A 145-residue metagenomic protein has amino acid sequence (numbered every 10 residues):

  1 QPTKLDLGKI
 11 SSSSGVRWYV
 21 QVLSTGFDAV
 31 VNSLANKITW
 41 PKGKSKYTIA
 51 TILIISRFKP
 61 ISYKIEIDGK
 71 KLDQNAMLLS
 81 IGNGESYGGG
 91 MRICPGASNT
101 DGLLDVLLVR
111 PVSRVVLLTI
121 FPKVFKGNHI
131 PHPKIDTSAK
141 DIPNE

Functional and structural regions predicted by a protein language model:
Q1-M77: Catalytic core of DAGKc-family lipid kinases
K4, K59-I61, N75, Y87 (+2 more regions): A generic structural signal for well-ordered coil/turn residues at beta-strand boundaries that shape enzyme active-site
K9, E66, S80-G82, C94 (+1 more regions): Residues in well-ordered beta-strands of folded domains
G15-V22, L103-D105, V116-L118: Short, well-ordered strand-loop elements centered on a beta-strand within folded domains, enriched for acidic residues
S24, D28, S80-C94: Glycine-rich phosphate/pyrophosphate-binding beta-alpha loops
S33-L34, G90-I93, L118-I120: Short, glycine/acidic-enriched capping/hinge loops at junctions between secondary-structure elements
T39-K46, G89, P95-V116: Gly/Ser/Thr-rich active-site loops/lids in small-molecule metabolic enzymes that frequently grip phosphoryl groups
I67-D68, D73, S98-N99, L108-E145: ATP/nucleoside-binding phosphotransfer catalytic cores, i.e., glycine-rich phosphate-binding loops
